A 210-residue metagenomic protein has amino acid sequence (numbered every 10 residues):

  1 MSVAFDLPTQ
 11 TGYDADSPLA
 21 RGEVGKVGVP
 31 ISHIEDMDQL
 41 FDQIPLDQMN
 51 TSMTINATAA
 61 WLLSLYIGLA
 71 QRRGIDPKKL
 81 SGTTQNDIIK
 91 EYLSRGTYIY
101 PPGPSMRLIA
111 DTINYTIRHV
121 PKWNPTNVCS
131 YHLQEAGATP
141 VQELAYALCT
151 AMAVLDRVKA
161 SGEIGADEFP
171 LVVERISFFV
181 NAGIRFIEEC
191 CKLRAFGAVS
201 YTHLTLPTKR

Functional and structural regions predicted by a protein language model:
M1-E189: Catalytic alpha/beta active-site cores
E189-G197: Extended amphipathic alpha-helical segments enriched in small hydrophobics
K192, K209-R210: Basic side chains
T202-T208: Conserved small/polar residues in nucleotide/adenosyl-binding loops
